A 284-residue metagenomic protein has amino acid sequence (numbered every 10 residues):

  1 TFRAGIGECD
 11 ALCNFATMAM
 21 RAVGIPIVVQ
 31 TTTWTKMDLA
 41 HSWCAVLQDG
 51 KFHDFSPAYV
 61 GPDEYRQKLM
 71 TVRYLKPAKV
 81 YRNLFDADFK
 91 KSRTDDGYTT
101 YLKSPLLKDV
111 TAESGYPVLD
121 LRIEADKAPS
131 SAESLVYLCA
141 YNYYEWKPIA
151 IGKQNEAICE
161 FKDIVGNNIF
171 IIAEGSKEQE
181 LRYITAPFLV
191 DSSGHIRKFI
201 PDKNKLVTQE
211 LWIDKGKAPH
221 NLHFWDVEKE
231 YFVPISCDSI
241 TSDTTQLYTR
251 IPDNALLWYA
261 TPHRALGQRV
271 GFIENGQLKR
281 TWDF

Functional and structural regions predicted by a protein language model:
A4-G5, D10-T99: Hydrophobic/aromatic-rich core segments of domains that either
D49, A157-Q179, T244-A265: Short Pro-Gly-centered beta-turn/loop motif in secreted/extracellular proteins
S92-L119: Beta-strand-rich domain onsets/edges
P117-P129, V207-K215: A short, amphipathic beta-strand motif
S134-G152, L222-P234: Short amphipathic beta-strand segments in non-cytosolic proteins
S176-D202, R264-D283: Structured interaction patches on ligand/partner-binding surfaces of diverse proteins
R197-Y231, T281-F284: Compositionally biased low-complexity segments at domain edges in trafficked proteins and select soluble regulators
